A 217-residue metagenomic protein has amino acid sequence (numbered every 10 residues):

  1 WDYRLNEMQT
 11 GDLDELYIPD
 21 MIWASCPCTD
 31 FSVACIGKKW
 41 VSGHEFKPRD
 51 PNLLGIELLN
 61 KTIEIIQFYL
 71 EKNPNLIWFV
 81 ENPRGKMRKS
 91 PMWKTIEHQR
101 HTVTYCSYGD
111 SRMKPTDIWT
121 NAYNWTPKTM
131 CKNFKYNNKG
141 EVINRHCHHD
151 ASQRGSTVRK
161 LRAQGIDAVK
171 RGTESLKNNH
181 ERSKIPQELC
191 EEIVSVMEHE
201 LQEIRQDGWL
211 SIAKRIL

Functional and structural regions predicted by a protein language model:
W1-L217: Conserved active-site and SAM-binding loop architecture of S-adenosyl-L-methionine-dependent nucleic-acid
